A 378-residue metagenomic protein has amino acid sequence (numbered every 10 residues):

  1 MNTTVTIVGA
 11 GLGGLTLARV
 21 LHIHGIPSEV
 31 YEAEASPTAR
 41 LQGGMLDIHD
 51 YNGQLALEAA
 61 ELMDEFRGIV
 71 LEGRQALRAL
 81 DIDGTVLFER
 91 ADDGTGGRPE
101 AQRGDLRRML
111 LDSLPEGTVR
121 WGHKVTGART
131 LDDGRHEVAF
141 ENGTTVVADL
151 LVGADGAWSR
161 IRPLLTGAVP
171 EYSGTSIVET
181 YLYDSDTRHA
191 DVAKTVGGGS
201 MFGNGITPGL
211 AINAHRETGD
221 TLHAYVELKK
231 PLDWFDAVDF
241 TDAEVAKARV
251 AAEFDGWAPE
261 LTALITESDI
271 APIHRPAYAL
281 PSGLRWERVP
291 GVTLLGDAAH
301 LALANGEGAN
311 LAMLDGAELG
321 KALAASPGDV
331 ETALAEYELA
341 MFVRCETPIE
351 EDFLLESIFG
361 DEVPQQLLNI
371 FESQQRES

Functional and structural regions predicted by a protein language model:
M1-T6, L12-G13, T38-D50: Accessory recognition modules or surfaces
N2-V5, V20-H22, D47-D186, D233-D236 (+1 more regions): Conserved N-terminal helical subregion
I7-P27, Y31-E34, V152-G153, V178 (+2 more regions): Conserved mid-domain beta->alpha element of the FAD-binding
T38-A39, A128, R160, A302: Short, solvent-exposed loop/turn segments at secondary-structure junctions
L41, P163-L164, N305: Conserved catalytic-core motifs of eukaryotic protein kinase domains, centered on the activation segment
D64, S185-V192, E260, S326: Short helix-loop capping/hinge motifs at secondary-structure junctions, enriched in acidic/polar residues
V196-G198, I206-L210, R216-L222, L228-N305: FAD/FMN-dependent oxidoreductases across multiple families
A335, R344-S378: Alpha-helical, largely C-terminal catalytic domains that coordinate divalent metal ions via clustered Asp/Glu/His
